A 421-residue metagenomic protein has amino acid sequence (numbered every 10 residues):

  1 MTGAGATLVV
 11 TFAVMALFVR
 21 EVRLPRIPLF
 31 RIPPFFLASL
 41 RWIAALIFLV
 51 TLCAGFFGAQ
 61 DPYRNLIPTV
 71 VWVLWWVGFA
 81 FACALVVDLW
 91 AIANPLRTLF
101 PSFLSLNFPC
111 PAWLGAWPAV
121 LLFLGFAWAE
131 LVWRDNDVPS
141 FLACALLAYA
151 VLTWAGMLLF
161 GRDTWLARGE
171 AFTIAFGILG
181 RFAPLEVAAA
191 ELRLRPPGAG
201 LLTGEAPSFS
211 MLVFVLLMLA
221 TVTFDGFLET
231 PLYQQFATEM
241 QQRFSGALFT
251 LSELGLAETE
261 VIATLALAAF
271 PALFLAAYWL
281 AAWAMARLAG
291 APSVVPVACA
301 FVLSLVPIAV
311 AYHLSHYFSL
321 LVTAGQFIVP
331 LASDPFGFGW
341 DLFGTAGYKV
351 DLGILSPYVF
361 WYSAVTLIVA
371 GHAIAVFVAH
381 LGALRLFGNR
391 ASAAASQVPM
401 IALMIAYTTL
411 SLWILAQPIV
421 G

Functional and structural regions predicted by a protein language model:
M1, D61-W72, G200-L202, R243-L265 (+1 more regions): Membrane-interface segments at the starts/ends of alpha-helical transmembrane spans
M1-T203, P207-S210, F214, A220 (+3 more regions): Transmembrane-helix bundle segments that line or gate the permeation/cavity pathway in multi-pass membrane proteins
V22-P34, L104-L106, L280-P307, F377-M404: Cytoplasmic juxtamembrane regions at transmembrane-helix boundaries
R26-I27, P95-N107, R168-G198, T238-L251 (+3 more regions): Juxtamembrane inter-helical linkers in multi-pass membrane proteins
C53-D61, T223-F244, L321-P335, I419: Membrane-helix interface motif
L232-V329: Long, well-ordered mid-to-C-terminal structural blocks that present hydrophobic/aromatic surfaces
L305-H313, Y317, T323-A370, V376-H380 (+2 more regions): Hydrophobic alpha-helical transmembrane segments and adjacent short intramembrane/lumenal linkers of inner/organellar
T409-G421: Juxtamembrane boundary at the C-terminal end of a transmembrane helix
